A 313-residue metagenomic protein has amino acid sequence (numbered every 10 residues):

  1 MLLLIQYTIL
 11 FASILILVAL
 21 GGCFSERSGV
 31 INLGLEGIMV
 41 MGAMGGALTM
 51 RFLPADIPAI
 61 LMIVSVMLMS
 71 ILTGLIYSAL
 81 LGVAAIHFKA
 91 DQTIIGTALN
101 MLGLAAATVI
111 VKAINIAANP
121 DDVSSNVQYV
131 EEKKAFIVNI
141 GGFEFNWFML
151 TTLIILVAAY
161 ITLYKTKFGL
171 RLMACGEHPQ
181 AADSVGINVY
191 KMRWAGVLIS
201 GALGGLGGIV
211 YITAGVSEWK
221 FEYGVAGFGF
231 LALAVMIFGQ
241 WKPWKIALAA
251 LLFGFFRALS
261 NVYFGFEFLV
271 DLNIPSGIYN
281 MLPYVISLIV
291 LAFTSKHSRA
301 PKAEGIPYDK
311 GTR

Functional and structural regions predicted by a protein language model:
M1-A19, I31, G45, P54-S65: Membrane-interfacial amphipathic/re-entrant helices at transmembrane-helix boundaries
V18-A19, A43-A47, L104-T108, M149-T162 (+4 more regions): Hydrophobic core segments of alpha-helical transmembrane domains in multi-pass membrane transport and ion-translocation
F24-G45, V64, I86-L99, R171 (+2 more regions): Short, non-helical or kinked segments that cap or interrupt transmembrane helices
P58-A106: Alpha-helical transmembrane segments within multi-pass membrane transporters and channels
G103-K165, F268-I278, S298, G305-R313: Transmembrane helix-bundle core of multi-pass membrane transporters and related energy-transducing complexes
G141-K220, W244, L248: Helix-loop-helix "hairpin" substructures at the membrane interface of multi-pass membrane proteins
A159, E177-S184, N188-K191, Y263-R313: Cytosolic-side transmembrane-helix boundaries in multi-pass membrane proteins
S217-Y284: Transmembrane alpha-helical segments in multi-pass inner-membrane proteins
